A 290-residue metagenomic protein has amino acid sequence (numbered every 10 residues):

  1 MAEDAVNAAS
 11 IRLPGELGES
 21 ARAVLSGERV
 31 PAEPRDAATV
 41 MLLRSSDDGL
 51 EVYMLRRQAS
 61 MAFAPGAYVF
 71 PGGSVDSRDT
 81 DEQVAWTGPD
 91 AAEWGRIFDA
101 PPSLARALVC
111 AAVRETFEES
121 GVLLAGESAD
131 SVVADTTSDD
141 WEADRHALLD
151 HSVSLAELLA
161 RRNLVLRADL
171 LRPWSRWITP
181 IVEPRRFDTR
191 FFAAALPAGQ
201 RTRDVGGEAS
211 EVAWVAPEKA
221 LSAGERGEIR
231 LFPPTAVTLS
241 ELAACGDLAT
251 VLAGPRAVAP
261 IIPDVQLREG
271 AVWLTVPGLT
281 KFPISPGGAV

Functional and structural regions predicted by a protein language model:
M1-E118, V122-V290: N-terminal leader/linker segments that precede catalytic domains of diphosphate-processing enzymes
